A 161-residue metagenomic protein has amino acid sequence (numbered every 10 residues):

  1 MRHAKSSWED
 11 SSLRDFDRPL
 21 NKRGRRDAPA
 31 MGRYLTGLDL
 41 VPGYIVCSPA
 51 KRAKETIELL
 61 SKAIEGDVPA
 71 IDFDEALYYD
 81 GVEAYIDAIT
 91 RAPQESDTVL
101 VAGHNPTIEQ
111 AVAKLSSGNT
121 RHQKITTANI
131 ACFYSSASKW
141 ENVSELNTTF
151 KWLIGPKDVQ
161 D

Functional and structural regions predicted by a protein language model:
M1-L77, R121-A128: Active-site-proximal alpha-helix that buttresses catalytic centers in soluble enzyme cores
K5, A50, P106, A137 (+1 more regions): Short, glycine/serine-rich, charged loops/turns that create anion-binding and catalytic segments at active sites
T56-L60, Y85, A111-V112: Hydrophobic packing residues within well-ordered alpha-helices of enzyme cores
L77-R91: Short phosphate-binding loop-to-helix
T90-L100, V143-I154: A polyampholytic, Gly/Pro-enriched intrinsically disordered region
A92-V99, N105-N129: Non-DNA-binding regulatory cores of transcription-related proteins, predominantly C-terminal effector-binding
N119-K151: Domain-level recognition of soluble alpha/beta enzyme cores, biased toward histidine phosphatases/phosphomutases
L153-D161: Short, cationic low-complexity segments
